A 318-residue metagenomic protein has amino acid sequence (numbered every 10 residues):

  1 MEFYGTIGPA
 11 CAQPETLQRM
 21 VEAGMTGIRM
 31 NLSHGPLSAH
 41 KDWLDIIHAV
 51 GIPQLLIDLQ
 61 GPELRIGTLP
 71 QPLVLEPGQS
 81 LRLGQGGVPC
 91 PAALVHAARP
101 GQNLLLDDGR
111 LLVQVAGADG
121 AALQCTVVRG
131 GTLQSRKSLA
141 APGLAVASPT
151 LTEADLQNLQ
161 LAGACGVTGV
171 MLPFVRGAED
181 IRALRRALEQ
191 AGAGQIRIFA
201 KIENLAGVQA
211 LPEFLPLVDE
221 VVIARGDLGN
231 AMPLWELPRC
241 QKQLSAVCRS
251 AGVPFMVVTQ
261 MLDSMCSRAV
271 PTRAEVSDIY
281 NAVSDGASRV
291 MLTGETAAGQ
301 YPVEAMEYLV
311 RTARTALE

Functional and structural regions predicted by a protein language model:
M1-E318: Non-catalytic helical/linker scaffolds that mediate oligomerization, partner binding, and domain coupling around large
